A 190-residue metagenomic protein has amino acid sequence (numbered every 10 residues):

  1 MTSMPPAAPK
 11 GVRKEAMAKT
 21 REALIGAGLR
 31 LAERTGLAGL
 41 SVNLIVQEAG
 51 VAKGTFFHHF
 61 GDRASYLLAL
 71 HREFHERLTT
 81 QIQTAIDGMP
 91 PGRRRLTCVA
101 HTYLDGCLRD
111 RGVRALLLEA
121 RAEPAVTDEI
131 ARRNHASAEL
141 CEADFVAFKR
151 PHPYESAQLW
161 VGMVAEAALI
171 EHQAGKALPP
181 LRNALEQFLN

Functional and structural regions predicted by a protein language model:
M1-T35, G39-E48, S65: Basic, helix-initiating cap at the start of DNA-binding domains
A23, A32, F60, L67-R77 (+2 more regions): Alpha-helical DNA-contacting segments of helix-turn-helix folds
A27, L31, T102, M163-I170 (+1 more regions): Amphipathic alpha-helical interface segments
G50-F60: Short hydrophobic/aromatic patch on the recognition helix
A69, Q83-R109, A157-W160, R182: Hydrophobic alpha-helical connector segments
L70, F74, L78, I82 (+3 more regions): Hydrophobic recognition helices of helix-based DNA-binding modules
E76-T79, C98, G106, E123-L159 (+1 more regions): Amphipathic alpha-helical packing segments from all-alpha helical-bundle domains
L104-D128, L169: Amphipathic alpha-helical segments used for helix-helix packing
